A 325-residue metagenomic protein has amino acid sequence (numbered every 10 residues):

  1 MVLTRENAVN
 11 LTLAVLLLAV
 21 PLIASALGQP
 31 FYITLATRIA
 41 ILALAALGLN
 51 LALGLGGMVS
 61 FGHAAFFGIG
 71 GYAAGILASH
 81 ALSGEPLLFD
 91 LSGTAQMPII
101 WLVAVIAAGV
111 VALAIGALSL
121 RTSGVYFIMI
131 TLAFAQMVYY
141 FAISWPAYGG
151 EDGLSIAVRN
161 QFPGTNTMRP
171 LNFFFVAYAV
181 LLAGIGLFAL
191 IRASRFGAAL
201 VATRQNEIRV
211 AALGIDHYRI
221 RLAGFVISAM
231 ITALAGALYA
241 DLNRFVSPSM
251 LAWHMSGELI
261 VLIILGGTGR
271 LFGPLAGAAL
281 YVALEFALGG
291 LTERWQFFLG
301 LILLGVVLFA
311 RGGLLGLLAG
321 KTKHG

Functional and structural regions predicted by a protein language model:
M1-G325: Transmembrane alpha-helices and adjacent helix-loop boundaries
